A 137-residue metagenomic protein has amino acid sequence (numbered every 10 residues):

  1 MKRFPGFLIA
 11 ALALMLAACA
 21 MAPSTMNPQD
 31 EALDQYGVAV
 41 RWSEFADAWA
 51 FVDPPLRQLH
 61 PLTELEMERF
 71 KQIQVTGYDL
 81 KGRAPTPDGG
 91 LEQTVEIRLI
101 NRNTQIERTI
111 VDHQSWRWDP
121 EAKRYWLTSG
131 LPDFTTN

Functional and structural regions predicted by a protein language model:
M1-L8: Bacterial N-terminal signal peptides that target proteins for export
M15-A18: C-terminal motif of bacterial Sec signal peptides marking the signal peptidase cleavage site
A20-A22: Bacterial signal peptide processing site
T25-R41: Short, aromatic-enriched amphipathic alpha-helices that serve as compact interaction elements
D30, F45-E92, Q105: Short solvent-exposed beta->alpha transition segments
G37-R41, F45, A50-R57, R98-N101 (+1 more regions): Sec-exported extracytoplasmic/periplasmic mature domains
A84-N137: Exposed beta-sheet edge and beta->alpha loop/turn motif
